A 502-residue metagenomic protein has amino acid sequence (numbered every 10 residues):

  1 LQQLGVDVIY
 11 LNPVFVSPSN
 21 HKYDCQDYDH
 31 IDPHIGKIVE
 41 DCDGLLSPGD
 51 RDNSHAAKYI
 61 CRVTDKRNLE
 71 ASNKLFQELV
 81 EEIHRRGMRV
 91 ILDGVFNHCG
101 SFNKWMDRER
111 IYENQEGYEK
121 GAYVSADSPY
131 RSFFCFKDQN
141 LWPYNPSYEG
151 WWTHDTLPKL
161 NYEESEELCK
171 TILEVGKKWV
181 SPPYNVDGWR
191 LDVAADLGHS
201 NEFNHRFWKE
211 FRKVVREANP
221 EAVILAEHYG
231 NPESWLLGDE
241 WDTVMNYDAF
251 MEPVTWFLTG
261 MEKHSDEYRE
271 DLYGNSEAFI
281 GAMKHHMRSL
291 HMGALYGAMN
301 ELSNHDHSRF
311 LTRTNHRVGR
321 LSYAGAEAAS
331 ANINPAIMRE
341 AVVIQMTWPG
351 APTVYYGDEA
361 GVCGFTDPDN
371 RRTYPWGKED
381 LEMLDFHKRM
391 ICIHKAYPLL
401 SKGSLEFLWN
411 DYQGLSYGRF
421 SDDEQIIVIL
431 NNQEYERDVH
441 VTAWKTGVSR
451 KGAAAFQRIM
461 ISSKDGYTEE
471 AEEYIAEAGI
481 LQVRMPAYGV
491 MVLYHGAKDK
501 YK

Functional and structural regions predicted by a protein language model:
L1, L11, Y28, I83 (+7 more regions): Conserved, mostly hydrophobic/aromatic
L1-V8, V16, N334-P335, T347-V354 (+1 more regions): Carbohydrate-interacting/catalytic domains
Q3-D7, V14-P183, F211, E217 (+2 more regions): Substrate-binding/active-site clefts of carbohydrate-active enzymes
L4-I9, H84-I91, Y184-W189, N219-V223 (+2 more regions): Loop/turn elements at helix/coil->beta-strand transitions in domains of secreted/extracellular proteins
Y10-H21, D93-N103, D192-G198, E227-P232 (+3 more regions): Short, solvent-exposed turn/loop segments enriched in Gly/Ser/Thr/Pro and often Arg
F15, D32, F96, E164 (+7 more regions): Short, flexible loop/turn elements at secondary-structure junctions
F102, W208, R212-K213, E221-P368 (+6 more regions): Conserved alpha/beta catalytic core and glycan-binding cleft of carbohydrate-active enzymes
R108, N114-G117, A126-Y130, D138 (+3 more regions): Extended substrate-binding grooves/exosites of carbohydrate-active enzymes
